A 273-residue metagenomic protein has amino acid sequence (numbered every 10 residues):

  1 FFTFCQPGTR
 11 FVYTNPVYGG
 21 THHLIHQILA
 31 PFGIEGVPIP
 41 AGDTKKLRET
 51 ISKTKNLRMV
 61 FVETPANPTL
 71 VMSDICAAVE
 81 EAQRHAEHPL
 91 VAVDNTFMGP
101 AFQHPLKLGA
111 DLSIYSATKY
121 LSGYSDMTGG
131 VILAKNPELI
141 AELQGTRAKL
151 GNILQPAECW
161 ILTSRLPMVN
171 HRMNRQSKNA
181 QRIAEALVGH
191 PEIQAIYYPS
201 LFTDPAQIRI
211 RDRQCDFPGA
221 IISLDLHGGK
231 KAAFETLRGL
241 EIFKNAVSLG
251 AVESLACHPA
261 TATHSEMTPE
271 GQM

Functional and structural regions predicted by a protein language model:
F1-E192, Y197: Conserved PLP-enzyme active-site core in the AAT-like
I193-M273: Conserved C-terminal alpha-helix-loop-beta "cap" of PLP-dependent enzymes that closes/shapes the active-site mouth
